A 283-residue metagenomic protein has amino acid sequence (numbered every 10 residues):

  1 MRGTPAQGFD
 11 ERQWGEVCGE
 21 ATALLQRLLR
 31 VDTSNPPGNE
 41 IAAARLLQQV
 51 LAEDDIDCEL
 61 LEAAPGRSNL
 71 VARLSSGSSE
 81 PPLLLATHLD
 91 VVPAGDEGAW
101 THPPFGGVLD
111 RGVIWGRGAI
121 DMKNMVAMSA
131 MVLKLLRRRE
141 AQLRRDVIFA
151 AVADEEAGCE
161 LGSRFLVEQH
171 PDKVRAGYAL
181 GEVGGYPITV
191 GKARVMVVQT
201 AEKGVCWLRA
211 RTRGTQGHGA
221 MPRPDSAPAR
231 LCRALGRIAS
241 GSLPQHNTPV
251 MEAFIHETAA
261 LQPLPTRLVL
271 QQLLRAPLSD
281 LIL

Functional and structural regions predicted by a protein language model:
R2-R117, L136-R145: Acidic/His- and Gly-rich active-site-bordering loop/insert found across diverse amide/peptide-bond hydrolases
Q26, Q48, A127-K134, R164-V167 (+1 more regions): Predominant activation on well-ordered alpha-helical scaffold segments within soluble catalytic domains
L29, L51, D55, R137 (+2 more regions): Structural signal for hydrophobic packing residues in well-ordered secondary-structure cores of soluble enzyme domains
N35, I120, G214-A220: A generic structural motif
R67, E80, H102, R144 (+3 more regions): Short, solvent-exposed loop/turn segments at the edges of secondary structure
V113, I120-V197: Acidic/histidine-rich catalytic neighborhood of metal-dependent amide-processing enzymes
P171-D172, G184-A193, Q199-V205, G219-L283: Acidic-enriched catalytic cores of C-N bond-cleaving enzymes acting on peptides and small amides
